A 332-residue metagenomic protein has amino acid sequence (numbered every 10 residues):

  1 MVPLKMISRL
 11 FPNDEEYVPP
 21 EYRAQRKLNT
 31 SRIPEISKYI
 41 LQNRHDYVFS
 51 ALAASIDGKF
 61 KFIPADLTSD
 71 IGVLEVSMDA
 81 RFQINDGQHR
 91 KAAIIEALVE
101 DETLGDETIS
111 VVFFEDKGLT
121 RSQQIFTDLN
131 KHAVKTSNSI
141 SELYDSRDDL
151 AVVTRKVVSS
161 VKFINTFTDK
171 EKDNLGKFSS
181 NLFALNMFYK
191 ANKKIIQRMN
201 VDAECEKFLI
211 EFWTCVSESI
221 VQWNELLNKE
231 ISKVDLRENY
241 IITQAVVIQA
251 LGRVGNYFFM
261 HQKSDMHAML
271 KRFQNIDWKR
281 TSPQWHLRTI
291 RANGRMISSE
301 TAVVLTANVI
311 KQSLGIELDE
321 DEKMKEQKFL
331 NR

Functional and structural regions predicted by a protein language model:
M1-R332: Accessory terminal alpha-helical modules
